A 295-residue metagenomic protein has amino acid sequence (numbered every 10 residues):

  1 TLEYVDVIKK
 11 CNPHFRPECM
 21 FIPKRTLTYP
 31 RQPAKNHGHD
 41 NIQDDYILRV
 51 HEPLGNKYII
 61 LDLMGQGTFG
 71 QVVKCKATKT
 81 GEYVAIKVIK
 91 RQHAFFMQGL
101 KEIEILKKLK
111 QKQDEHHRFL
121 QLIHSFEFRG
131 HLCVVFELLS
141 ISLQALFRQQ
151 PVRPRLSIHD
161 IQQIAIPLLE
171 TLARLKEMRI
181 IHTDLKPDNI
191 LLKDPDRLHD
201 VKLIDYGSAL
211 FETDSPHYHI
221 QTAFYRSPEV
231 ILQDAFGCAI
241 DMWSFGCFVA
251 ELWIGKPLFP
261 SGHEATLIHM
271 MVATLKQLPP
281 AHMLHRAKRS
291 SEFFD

Functional and structural regions predicted by a protein language model:
T1-V50: Intrinsically disordered, low-complexity regulatory segments that flank or precede the catalytic domain of eukaryotic
I60-G67, V72: Protein kinase glycine-rich loop
Q71-K90: Glycine-rich ATP phosphate-binding loop
Q113-H124: Conserved HxN/HPN-centered segment at the entrance to the catalytic loop of eukaryotic protein kinase-like domains
R129-C133, L138-H199, W243, W253: Conserved alphaE helix
D188-T222, Q233: Activation segment/activation loop of eukaryotic-type protein kinase catalytic domains
E229-I240: Conserved end of the kinase activation segment
L278-D295: C-terminal lobe substrate-recognition/regulatory segment of protein kinase catalytic domains
